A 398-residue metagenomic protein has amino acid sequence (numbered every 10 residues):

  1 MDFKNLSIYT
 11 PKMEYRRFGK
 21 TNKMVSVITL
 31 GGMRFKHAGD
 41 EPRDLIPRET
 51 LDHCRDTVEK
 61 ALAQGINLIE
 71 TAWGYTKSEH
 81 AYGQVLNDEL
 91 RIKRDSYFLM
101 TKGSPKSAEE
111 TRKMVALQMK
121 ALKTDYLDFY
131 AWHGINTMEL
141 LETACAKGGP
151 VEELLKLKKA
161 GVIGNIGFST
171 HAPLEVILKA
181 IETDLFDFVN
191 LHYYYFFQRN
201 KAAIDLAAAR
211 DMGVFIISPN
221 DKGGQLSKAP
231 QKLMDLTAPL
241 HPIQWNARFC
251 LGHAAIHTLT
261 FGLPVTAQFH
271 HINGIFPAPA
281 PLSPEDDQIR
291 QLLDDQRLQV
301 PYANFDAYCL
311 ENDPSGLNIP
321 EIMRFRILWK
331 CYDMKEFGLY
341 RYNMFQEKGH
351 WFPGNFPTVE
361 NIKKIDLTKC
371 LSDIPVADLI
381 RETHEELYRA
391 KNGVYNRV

Functional and structural regions predicted by a protein language model:
M1-S96: N-terminal binding-site loop/beta-alpha segment at the start of enzyme catalytic domains that lines or forms
F18, L30, A61, I69 (+12 more regions): Conserved, mostly hydrophobic/aromatic
G39-E41, L45-I46, E59, K106-A202 (+1 more regions): Glycine/proline-rich, positively charged, aromatic-decorated active-site loop/lid region on the catalytic face
E59, A202-V398: Structured C-terminal cap/extension of enzyme domains
N67-W73, M100-T101, G164-F168, F188-H192 (+1 more regions): Short catalytic-loop micro-motif centered on adjacent basic/acidic residues
Y75, I92-E109, H133: Structural motif corresponding to the early beta-alpha repeats
H80-M100, P150-G161, I216: Alpha-helix-loop-beta-strand connector modules within alpha/beta enzyme cores
D95-S96, L185-H192, A280-D286: Short hydrophobic/aromatic-enriched beta-strand-loop microsegments
